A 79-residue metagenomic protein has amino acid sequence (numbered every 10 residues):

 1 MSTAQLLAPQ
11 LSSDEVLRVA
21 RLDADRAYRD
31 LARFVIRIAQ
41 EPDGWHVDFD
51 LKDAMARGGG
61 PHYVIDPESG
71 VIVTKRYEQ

Functional and structural regions predicted by a protein language model:
M1-Q79: Long, terminal "pre-/pro-" and other extracytoplasmic accessory regions that lie outside the mature folded/catalytic
